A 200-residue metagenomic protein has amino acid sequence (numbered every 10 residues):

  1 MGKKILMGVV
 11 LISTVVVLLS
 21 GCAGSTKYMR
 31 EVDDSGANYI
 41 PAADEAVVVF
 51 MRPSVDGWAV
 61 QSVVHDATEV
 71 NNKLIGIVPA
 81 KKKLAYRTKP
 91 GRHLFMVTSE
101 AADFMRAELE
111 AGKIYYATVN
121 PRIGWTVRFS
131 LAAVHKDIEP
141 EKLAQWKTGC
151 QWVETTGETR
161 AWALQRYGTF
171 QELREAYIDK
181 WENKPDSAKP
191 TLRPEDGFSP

Functional and structural regions predicted by a protein language model:
M1-V10: Bacterial N-terminal signal peptides that target proteins for export
V9-S20: Bacterial N-terminal signal peptides
C22-R92, M96-P200: Short loop/turn and low-complexity linker motifs enriched in small/turn-promoting residues
